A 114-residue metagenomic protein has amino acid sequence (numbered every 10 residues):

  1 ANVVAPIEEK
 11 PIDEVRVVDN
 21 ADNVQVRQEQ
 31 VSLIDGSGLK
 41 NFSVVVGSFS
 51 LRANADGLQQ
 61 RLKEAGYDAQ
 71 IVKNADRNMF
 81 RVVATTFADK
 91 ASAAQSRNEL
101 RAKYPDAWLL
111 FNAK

Functional and structural regions predicted by a protein language model:
A1-Q25: Intrinsically disordered, low-complexity, repeat-rich polar/charged segments
D22-F42, S50-K114: Extracytoplasmic
